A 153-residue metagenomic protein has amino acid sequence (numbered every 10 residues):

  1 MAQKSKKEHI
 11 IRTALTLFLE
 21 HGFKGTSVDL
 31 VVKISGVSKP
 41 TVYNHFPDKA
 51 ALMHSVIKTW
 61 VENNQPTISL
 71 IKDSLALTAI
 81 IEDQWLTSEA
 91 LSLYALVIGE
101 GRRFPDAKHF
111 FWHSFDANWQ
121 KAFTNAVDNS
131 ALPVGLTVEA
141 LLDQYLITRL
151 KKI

Functional and structural regions predicted by a protein language model:
M1-S5: N-terminal intrinsically disordered/low-complexity leader segments
H9, T13-A51, S55: Helix-turn-helix
K49, M53, T78, L91-Y94 (+1 more regions): A general structural signal for well-ordered alpha-helical segments in protein cores
K49, V56, W60, E89 (+3 more regions): Hydrophobic/aromatic residues within well-ordered alpha-helical segments
H54-W85: Amphipathic alpha-helical linker/stalk segments
S74-H109, L150: Helical hydrophobic small-molecule/effector-binding pocket
D83, G99, K121-I153: Amphipathic C-terminal alpha-helical segment
W85-S92, P105-L132: Amphipathic alpha-helical packing segments from all-alpha helical-bundle domains
